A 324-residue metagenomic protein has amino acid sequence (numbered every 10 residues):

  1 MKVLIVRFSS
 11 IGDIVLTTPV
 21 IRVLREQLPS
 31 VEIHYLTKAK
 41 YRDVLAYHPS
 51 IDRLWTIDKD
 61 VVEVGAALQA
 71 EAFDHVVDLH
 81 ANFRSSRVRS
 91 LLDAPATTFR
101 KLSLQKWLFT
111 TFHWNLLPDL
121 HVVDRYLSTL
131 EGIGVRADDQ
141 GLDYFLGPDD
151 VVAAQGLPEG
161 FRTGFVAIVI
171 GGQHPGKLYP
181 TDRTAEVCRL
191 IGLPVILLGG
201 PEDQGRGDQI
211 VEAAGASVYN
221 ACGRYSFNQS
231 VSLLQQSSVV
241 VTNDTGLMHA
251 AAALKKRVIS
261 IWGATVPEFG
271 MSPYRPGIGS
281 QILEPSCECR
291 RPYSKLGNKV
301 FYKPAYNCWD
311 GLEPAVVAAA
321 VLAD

Functional and structural regions predicted by a protein language model:
M1-D324: Catalytic machinery of carbohydrate-active enzymes, primarily nucleotide-sugar-dependent glycosyltransferases
